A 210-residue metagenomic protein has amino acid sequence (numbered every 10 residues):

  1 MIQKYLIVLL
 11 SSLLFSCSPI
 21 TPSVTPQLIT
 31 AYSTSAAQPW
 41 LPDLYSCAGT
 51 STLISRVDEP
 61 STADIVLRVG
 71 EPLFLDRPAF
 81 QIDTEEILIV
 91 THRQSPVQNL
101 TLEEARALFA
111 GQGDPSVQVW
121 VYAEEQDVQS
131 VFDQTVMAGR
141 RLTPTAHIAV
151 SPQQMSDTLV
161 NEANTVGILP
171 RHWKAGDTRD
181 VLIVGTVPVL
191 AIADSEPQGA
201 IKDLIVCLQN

Functional and structural regions predicted by a protein language model:
M1-I2: N-terminal secretory signal peptides that target proteins for export/translocation
Y5-S16: Bacterial N-terminal signal peptides
C17-N210: Exported/periplasmic ABC-transporter solute-binding proteins
